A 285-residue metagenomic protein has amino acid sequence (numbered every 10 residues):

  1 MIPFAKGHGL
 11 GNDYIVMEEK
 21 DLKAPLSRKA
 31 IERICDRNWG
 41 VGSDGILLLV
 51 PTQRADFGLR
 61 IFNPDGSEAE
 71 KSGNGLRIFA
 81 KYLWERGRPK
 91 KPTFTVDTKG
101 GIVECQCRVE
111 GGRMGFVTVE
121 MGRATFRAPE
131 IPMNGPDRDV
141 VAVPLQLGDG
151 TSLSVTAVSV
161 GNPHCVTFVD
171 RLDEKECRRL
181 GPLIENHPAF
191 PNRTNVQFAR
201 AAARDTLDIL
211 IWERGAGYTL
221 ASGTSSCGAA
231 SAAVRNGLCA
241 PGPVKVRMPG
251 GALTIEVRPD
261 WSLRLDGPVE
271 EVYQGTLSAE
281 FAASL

Functional and structural regions predicted by a protein language model:
M1-R113, C165-L285: A glycine-rich beta-to-alpha transition motif near the start of alpha/beta enzyme domains, typified by
F116-A124: Membrane helix-loop-helix hairpins that form the core translocation module of multi-pass transporters
T118, A128-I131: Extended alpha-helical solenoid/rod scaffold regions of large eukaryotic vesicle-tethering complex subunits
R123-T125, V160-H164, V269: Glycine-rich beta-alpha junction loops
P129, V141-V143, T151-S154, I184-E185 (+1 more regions): Glycine-rich, charged/polar anion/phosphate-binding loops that engage phosphate groups from diverse ligands
M133-P144, P182, N186-F190: Short, conserved active-site entrance elements at the starts or edges of catalytic domains
V141-D173: Internal active-site segments that recognize and position negatively charged phosphoryl groups and nucleotide moieties
